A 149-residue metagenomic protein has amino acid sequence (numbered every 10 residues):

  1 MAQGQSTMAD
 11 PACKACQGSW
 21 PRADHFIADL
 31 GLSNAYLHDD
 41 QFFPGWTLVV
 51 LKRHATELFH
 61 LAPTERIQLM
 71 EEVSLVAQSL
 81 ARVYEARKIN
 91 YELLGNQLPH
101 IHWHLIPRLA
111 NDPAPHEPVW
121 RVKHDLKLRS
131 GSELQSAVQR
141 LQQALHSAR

Functional and structural regions predicted by a protein language model:
A2-R149: HIT superfamily nucleotide-processing domains
